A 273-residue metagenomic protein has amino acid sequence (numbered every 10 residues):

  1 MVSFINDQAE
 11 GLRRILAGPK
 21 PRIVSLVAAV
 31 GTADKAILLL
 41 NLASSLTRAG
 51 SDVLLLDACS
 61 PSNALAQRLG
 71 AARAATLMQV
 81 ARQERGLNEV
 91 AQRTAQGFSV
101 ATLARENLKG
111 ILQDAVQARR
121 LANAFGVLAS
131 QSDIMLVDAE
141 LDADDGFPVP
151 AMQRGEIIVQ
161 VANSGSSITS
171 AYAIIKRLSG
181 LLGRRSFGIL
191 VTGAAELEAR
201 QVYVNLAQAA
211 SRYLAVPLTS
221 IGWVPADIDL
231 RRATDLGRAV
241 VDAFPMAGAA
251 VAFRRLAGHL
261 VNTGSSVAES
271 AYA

Functional and structural regions predicted by a protein language model:
M1-Q8, D235-A273: NTP-binding/hydrolysis catalytic cores, primarily Walker-type P-loop NTPases
F4-I5, A9-L16, A58-L103, I221: Phosphate-binding loop that captures ATP/GTP phosphates
L16-P61, L65-Q67, E84: Walker A/P-loop phosphate-binding motif and the immediately C-terminal alpha-helix
L26-T32, L56-S60, T102-R105, D138-L141 (+2 more regions): Structural motif
A71-A75, R177, N205-A207, V240: Short, hinge-like loop/turn segments at secondary-structure boundaries
K109-N123: Short glycine-rich substrate-engagement loop in P-loop NTPases that contacts/grips substrate
N123, V127-G222: Conserved catalytic-core segment of NTP-binding enzymes
R212-V241, F253: Beta-strand-loop-alpha "switch" segments that mediate conformational coupling across diverse proteins
